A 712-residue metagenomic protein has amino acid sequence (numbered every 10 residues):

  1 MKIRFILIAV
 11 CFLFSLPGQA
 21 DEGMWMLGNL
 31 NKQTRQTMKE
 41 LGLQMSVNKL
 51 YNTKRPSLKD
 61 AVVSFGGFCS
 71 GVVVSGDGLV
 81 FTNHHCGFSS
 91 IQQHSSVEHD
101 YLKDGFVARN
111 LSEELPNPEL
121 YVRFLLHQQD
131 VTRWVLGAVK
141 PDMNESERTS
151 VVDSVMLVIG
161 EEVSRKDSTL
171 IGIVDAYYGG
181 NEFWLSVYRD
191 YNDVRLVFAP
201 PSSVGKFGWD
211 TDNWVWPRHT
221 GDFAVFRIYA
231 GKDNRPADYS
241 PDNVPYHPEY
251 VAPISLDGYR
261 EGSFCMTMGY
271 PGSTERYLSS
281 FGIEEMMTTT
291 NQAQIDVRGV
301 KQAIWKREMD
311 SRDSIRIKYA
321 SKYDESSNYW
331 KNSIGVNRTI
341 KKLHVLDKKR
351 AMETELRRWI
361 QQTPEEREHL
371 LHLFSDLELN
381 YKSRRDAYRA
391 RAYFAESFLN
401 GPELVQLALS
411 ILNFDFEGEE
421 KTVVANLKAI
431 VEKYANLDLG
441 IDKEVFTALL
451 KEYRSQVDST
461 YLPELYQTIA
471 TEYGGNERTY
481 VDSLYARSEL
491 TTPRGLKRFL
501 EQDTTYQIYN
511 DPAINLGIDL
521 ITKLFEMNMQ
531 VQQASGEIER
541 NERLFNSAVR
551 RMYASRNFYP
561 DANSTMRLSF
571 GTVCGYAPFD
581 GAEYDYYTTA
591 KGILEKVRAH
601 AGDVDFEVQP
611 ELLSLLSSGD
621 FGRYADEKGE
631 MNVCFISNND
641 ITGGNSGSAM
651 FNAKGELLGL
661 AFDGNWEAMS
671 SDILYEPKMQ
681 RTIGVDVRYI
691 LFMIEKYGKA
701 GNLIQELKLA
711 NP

Functional and structural regions predicted by a protein language model:
M1-E22: Bacterial Sec-dependent N-terminal signal peptides
L16-P712: Terminal presequence/propeptide segments associated with secretion/organelle targeting and zymogen/polyprotein
